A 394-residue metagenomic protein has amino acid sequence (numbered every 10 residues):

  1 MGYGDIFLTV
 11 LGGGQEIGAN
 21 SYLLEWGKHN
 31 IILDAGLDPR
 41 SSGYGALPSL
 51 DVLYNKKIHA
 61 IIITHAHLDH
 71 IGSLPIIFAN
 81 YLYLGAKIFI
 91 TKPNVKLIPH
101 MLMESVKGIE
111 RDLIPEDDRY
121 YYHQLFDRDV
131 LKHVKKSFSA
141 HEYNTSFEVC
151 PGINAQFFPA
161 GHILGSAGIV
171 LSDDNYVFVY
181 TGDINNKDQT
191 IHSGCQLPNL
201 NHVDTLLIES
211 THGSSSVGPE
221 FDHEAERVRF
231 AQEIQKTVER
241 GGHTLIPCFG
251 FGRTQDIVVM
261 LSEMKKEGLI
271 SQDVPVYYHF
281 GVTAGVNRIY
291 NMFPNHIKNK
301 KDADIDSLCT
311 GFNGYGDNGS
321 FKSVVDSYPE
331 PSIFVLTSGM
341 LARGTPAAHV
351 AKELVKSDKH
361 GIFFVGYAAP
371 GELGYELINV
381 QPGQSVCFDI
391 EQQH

Functional and structural regions predicted by a protein language model:
G2-I62, H67-I71, P75-D256, S262-P275: His/Asp/Glu-rich metal-coordinating catalytic cores of metallo-dependent phosphodiesterases/hydrolases acting on
Y44, T190-T211, N295-H296, A368-H394: Short, compositionally biased "basic patch" segments
F230-D389: Hard-cation-handling environments
